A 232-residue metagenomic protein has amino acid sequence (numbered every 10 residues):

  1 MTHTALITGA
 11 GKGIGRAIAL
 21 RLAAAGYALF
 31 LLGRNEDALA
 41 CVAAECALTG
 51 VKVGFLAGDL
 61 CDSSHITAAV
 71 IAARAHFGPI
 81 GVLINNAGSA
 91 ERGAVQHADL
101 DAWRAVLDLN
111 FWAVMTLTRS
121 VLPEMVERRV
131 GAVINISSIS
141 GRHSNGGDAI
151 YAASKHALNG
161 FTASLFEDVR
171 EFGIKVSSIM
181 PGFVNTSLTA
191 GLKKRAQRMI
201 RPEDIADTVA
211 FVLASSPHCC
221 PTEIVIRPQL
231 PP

Functional and structural regions predicted by a protein language model:
G11-G13: Conserved glycine-rich cofactor-binding loop
Y27-C41: Conserved glycine-rich Rossmann-like NAD(P)H-binding loop of the short-chain dehydrogenase/reductase
D37, A57-A68, L100: The beta1-alpha1 cofactor-binding region of Rossmann-like NAD(H)/NADP(H)-dependent oxidoreductases
A94-V95, A102-L107: Substrate-binding pocket helix/loop in short-chain dehydrogenase/reductase
T118, S154: Active-site helix of classical SDR
S138: Residue(s) in the substrate-gating loop at a strand-loop-helix junction that position the organic substrate next
I174, S178-I179, K194-P232: C-terminal helical subdomain
